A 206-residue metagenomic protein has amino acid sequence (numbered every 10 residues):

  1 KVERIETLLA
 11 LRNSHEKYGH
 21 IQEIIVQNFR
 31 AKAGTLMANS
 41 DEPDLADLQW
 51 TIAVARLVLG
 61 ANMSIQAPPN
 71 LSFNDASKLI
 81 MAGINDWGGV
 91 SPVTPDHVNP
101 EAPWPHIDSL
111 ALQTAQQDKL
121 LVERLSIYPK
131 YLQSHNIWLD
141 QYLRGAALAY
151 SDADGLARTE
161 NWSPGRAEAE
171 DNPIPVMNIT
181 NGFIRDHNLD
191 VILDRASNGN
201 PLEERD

Functional and structural regions predicted by a protein language model:
I5-D206: Auxiliary Fe-S-binding modules of radical SAM enzymes
